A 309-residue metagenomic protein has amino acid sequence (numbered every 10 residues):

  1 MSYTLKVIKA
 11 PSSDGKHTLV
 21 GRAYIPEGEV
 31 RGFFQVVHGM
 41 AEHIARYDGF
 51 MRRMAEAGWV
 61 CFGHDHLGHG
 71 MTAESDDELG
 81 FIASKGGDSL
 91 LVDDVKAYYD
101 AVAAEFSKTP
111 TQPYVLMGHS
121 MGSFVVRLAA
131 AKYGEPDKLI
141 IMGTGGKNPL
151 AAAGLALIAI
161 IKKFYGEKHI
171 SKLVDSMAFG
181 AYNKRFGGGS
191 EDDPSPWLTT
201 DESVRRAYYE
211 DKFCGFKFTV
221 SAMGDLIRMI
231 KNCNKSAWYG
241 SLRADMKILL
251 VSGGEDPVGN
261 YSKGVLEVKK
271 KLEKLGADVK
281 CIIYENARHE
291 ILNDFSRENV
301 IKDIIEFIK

Functional and structural regions predicted by a protein language model:
M1-G28: N-terminal cap/lid segment of alpha/beta-hydrolase-fold proteins
F34, H38-E42, S120-M121, G254-E255: Active-site glycine-rich loops that stabilize anionic/oxyanionic intermediates across multiple enzyme folds
R46-D77: Conserved alpha/beta-hydrolase
A83-E105: Alpha/beta-hydrolase active-site loop
F106-S120: Alpha/beta-hydrolase fold nucleophile elbow
V126-F213: Alpha/beta-hydrolase-fold enzymes
L250-S252: Short beta-strand/loop motif that positions the catalytic acidic residue of the alpha/beta-hydrolase fold
L275-K309: Catalytic active-site module of serine/aspartate enzymes centered on a nucleophile-bearing elbow/loop
